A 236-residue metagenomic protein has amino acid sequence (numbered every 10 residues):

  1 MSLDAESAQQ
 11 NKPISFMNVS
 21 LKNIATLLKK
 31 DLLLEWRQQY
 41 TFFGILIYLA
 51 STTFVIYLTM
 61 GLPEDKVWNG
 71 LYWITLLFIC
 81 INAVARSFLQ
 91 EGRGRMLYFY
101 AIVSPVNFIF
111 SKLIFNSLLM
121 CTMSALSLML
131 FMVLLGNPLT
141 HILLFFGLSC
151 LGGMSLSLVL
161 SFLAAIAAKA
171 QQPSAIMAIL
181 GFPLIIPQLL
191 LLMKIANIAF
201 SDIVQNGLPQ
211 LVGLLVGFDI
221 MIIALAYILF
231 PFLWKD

Functional and structural regions predicted by a protein language model:
S15-G44: Aromatic- and glycine-rich beta-strand/loop motifs that create alpha-glucan
E35, I81-F99: Transmembrane helix boundary and interhelical loop/hinge segments in multi-pass membrane proteins
Q39-G61, W73-L77, L180-L191, G217-L225: Hydrophobic alpha-helical transmembrane segments of multi-pass membrane transport/permease proteins
T59-P63, V67, M129-C150, A175 (+1 more regions): Membrane-interfacial helix-loop-helix connectors in multipass membrane proteins
G70-A85: Long, hydrophobic alpha-helical segments
P105-M132: Selective transmembrane-helix segments that form parts of the transport pathway or gating/packing helices in multipass
V133, D219-D236: Junction motif at the cytosolic side of a transmembrane helix
C150-F182, W234-D236: A structural motif at transmembrane helix-loop-helix junctions in multipass membrane proteins
